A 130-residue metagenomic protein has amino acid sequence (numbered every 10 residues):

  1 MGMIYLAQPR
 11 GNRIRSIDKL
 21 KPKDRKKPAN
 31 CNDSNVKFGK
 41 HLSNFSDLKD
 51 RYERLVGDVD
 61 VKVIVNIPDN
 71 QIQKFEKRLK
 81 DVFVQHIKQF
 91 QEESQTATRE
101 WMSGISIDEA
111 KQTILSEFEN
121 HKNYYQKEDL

Functional and structural regions predicted by a protein language model:
M1-L130: Non-catalytic accessory segments flanking enzymatic or RNA/DNA-binding domains
